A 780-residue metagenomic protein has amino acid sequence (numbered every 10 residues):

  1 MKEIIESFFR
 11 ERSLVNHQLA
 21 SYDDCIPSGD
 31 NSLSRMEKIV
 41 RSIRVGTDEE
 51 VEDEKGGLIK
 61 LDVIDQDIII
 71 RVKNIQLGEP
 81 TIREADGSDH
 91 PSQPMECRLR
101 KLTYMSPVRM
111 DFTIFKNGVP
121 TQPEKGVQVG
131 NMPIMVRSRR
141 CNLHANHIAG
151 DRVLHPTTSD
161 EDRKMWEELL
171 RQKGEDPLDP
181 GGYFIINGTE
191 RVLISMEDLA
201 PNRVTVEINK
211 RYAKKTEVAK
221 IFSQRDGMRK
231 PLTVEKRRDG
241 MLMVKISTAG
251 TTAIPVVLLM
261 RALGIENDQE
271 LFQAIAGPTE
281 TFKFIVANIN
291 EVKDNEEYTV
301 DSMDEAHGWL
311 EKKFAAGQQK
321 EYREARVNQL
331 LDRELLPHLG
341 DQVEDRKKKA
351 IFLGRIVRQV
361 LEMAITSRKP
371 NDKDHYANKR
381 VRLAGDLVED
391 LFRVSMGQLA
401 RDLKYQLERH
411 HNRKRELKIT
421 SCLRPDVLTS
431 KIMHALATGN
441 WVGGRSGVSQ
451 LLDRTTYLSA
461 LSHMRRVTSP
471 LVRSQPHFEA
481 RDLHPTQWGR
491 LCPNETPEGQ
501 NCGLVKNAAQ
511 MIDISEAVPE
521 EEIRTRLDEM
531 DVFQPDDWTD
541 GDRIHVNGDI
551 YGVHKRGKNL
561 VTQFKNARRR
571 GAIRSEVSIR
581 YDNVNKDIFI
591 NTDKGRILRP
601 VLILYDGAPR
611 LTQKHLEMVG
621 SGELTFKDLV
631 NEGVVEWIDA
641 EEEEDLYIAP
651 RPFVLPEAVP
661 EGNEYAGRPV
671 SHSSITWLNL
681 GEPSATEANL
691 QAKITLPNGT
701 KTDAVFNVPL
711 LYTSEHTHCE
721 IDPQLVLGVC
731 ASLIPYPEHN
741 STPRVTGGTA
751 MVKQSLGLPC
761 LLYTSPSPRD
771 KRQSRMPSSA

Functional and structural regions predicted by a protein language model:
M1-C502, K506-S765, R769: Conserved N-terminal architectural modules of multi-subunit, DNA-dependent RNA polymerase core subunits
P766-D770, S774-A780: Positively charged, low-complexity/disordered segments
